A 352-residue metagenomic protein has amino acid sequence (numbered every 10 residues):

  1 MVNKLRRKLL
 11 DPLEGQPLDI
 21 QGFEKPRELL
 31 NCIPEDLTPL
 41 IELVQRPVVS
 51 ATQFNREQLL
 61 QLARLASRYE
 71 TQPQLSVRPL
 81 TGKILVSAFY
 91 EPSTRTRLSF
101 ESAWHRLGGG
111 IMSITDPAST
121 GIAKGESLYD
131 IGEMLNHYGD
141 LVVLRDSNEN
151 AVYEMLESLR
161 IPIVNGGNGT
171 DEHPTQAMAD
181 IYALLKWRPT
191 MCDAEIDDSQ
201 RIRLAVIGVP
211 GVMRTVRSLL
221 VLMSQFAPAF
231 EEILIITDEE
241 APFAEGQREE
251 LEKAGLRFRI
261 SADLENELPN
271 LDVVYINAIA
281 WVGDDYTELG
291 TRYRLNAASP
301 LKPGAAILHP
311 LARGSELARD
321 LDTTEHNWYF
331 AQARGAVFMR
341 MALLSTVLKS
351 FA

Functional and structural regions predicted by a protein language model:
V2-L10, G15-F23, L29-L30, T323-A352: C-terminal helix-to-coil terminal segments
V2-L98: Positively charged, low-complexity intrinsically disordered leader regions
A51-P79, T170-S199: Short N-terminal or domain-adjacent regulatory/targeting segments
R78-L185, G314-R319: Phosphate/diphosphate ligand-binding glycine-rich loop within oxidoreductases
Y90-H105, K186-I276: Glycine-rich phosphate/diphosphate-binding loop of Rossmann-like nucleotide-binding domains
I161, P228-E231, P300-A306: A short helix->loop->beta-strand "cap" motif at the edges of active sites that frequently abuts
E252-N327: Rossmann-like adenosine-cofactor binding region
